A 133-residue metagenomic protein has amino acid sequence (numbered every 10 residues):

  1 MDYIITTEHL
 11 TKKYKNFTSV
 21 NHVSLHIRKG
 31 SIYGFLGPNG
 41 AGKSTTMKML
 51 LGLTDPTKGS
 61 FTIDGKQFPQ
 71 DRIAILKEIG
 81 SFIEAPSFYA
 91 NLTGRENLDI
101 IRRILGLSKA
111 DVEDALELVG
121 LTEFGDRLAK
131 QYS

Functional and structural regions predicted by a protein language model:
D2-T7, K12-S133: ABC transporter nucleotide-binding domains
